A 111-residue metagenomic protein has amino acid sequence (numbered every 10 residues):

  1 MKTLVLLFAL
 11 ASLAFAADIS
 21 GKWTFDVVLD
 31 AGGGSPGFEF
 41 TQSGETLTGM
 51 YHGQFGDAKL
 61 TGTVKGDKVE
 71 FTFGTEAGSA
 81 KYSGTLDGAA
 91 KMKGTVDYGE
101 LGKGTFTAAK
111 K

Functional and structural regions predicted by a protein language model:
T3-A14: Sec-dependent N-terminal signal peptides
A17-K111: Central antiparallel beta-sheet cores of small beta-barrel/beta-sandwich binding domains
